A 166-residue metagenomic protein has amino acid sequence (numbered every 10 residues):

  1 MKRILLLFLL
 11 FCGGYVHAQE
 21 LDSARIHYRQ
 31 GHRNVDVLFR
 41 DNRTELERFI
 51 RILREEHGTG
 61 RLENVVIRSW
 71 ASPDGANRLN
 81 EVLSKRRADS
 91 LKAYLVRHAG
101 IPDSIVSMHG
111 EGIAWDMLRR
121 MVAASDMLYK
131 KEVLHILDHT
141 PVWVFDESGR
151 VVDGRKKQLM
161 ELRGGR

Functional and structural regions predicted by a protein language model:
M1-R3, V82-L83, V122-D126: Short secondary-structure boundary/capping segments
M1-S23: Bacterial Sec-dependent N-terminal signal peptides
E20-R40, T44, I52-N64, R97 (+1 more regions): Periplasmic OmpA/Pal-like peptidoglycan-binding modules at the C-termini of bacterial envelope proteins
Q30, S69, R78: Short glycine-centered, acidic/aromatic-flanked micro-motifs in structured strand/loop junctions that mark active-site
R40-T44, D74-D89: Soluble non-cytosolic domains of exported or imported proteins
E47: N-terminal glycine-rich FAD/FM-binding segment characteristic of electron-transfer flavoproteins
N64-A71: Glycine- and acidic-rich phosphate- and metal-coordinating loops
I67, L83-A99: Cysteine-centered nucleophilic/redox motifs
